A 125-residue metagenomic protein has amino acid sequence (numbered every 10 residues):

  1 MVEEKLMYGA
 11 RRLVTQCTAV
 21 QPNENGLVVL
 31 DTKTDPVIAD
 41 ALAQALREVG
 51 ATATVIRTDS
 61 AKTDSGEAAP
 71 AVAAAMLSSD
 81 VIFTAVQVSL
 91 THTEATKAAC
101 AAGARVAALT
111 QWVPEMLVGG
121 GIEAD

Functional and structural regions predicted by a protein language model:
M1-D125: Active-site bordering "gate/hinge" segments that shape substrate access to catalytic or cofactor-binding pockets
